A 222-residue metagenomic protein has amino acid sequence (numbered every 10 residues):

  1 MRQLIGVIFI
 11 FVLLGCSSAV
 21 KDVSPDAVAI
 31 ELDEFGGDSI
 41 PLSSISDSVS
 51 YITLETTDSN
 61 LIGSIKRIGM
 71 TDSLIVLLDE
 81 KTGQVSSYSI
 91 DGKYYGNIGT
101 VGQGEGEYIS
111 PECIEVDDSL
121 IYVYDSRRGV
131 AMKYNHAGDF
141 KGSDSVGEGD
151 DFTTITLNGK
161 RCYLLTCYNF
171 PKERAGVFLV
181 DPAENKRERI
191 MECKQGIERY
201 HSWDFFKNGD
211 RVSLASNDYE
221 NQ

Functional and structural regions predicted by a protein language model:
L14-G15: C-terminal motif of bacterial Sec signal peptides marking the signal peptidase cleavage site
V20-Y51: Blade/loop signatures of beta-propeller domains
S48-G83: Beta-strand-rich domains and repeat architectures in extracellular enzymes and scaffolds, especially beta-propellers
E55-S59, K93-D118, D125-S126: Blade-loop segments of beta-propeller domains
D58, G99-G106, S145-F152, C193-E198: Short coil/turn segments at the loop-to-beta-strand junctions that recur within blades of beta-propeller repeat folds
S64-R67, I109-C113, G149-L157, I197-D204: Repeated scaffold domains used in trafficking and secretory/extracellular systems, primarily beta-propellers
G129-M132, P171-F178, E220-Q222: Structural motif
F178-N221: Loop-centered beta-sheet repeat module
